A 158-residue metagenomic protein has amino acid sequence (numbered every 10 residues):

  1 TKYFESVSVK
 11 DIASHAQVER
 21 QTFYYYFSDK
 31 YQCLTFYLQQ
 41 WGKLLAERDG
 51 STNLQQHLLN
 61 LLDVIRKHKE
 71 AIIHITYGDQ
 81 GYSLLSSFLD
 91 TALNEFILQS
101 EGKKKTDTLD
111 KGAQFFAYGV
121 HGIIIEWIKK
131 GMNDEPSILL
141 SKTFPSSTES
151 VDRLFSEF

Functional and structural regions predicted by a protein language model:
T1-F4, K130: Short helix-capping/hinge SLiMs at alpha-helix to coil transitions
E5-Q17, Y24-S51, L59-L62, R66: An amphipathic alpha-helix adjacent to DNA-recognition modules
F36, S83, K111, D134-I138: Short, solvent-exposed positions on alpha-helices
F36-L38, N60-L93: Amphipathic alpha-helical segments used for helix-helix packing
G42, A46, R66, V120-M132: Regular secondary-structure segments
T52, Q56, E70-I73, F96-I97: Arg/Lys-rich, alpha-helical DNA-contact motif
Q56, D79-I124, P145-T148, D152: Amphipathic alpha-helical packing segments from all-alpha helical-bundle domains
E126-F158: C-terminal peripheral helix-coil segments that are non-catalytic and often amphipathic
